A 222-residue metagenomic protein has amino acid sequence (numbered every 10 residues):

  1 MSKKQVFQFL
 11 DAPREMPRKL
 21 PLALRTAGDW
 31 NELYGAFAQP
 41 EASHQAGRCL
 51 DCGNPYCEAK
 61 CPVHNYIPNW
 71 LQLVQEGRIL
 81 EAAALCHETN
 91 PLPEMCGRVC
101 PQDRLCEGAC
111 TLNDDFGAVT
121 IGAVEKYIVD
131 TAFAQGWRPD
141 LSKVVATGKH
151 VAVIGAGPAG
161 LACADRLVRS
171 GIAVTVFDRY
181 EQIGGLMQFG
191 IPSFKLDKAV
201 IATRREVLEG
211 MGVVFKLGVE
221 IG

Functional and structural regions predicted by a protein language model:
M1-H150: Ferredoxin-type iron-sulfur electron-transfer modules and their immediate structural context
L10-G35, H64-E76, L85-H87, D114 (+2 more regions): Beta1-alpha1 glycine-rich phosphate/pyrophosphate-binding loop at the start of Rossmann-like nucleotide-binding domains
